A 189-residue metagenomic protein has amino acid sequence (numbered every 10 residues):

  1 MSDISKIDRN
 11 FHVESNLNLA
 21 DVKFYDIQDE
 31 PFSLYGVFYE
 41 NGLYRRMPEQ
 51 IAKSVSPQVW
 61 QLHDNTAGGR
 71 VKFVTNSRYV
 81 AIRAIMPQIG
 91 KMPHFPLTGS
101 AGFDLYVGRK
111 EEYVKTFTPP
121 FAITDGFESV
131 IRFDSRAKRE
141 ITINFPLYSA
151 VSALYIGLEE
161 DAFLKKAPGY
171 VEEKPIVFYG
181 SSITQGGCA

Functional and structural regions predicted by a protein language model:
M1-P175: N-terminal secretory targeting modules
E173-A189: Catalytic nucleophile-elbow at a beta strand-turn-alpha helix junction centered on a G-D-S/GDSL motif, marking
